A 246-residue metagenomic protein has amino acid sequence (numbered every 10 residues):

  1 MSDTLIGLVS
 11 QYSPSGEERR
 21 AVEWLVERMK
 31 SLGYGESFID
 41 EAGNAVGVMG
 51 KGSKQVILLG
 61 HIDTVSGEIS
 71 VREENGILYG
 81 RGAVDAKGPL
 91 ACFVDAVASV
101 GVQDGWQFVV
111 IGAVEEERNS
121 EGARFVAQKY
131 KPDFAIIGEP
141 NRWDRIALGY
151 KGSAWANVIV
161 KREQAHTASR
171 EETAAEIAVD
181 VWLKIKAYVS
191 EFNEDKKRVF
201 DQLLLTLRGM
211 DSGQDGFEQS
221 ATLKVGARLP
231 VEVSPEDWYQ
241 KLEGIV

Functional and structural regions predicted by a protein language model:
M1-I57, V65, S220-A227, D237-K241: N-terminal helical capping/dimerization or prosegment-like subdomains of hydrolases acting on amide or phosphate bonds
G7, D95-V102, D180-A187: Short glycine/serine- and small hydrophobic-enriched flexible loop segments
S10, P14-R20, E36-F38, A154-V246: Metal-dependent amide/peptide-bond hydrolase catalytic core, centered on the "pita-bread" metallohydrolase fold
E41-A42, G60-I62, V114, G138-N141 (+2 more regions): Fold-independent oxyanion-binding glycine-rich loops and adjacent beta-strand/coil segments at enzyme active sites
S53-G112, Y130: Active-site metal-coordination/substrate-binding segment of hydrolases, especially metallo-dependent peptidases
D63-V65, E115-E117, E163, P230-E232: Short coil/turn motifs at secondary-structure junctions
E68-I69, D144-L148, M210-D215: Short beta-strand/turn micro-motifs at beta-sheet edges
A91-W155: Acidic/histidine-rich catalytic neighborhood of metal-dependent amide-processing enzymes
